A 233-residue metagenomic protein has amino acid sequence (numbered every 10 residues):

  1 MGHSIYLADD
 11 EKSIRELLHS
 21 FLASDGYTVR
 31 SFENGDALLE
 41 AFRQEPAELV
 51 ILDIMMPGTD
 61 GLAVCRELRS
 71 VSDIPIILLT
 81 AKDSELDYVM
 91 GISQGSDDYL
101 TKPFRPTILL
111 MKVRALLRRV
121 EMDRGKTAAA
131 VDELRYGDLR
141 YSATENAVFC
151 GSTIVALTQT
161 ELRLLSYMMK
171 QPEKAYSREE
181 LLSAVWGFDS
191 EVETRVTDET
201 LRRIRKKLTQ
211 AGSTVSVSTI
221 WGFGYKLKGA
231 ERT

Functional and structural regions predicted by a protein language model:
S4, A115-A175, E179, K228: Short, Lys/Arg-enriched segments at the junction into DNA-binding effector domains of transcriptional regulators
E16-S24: Charged docking surfaces used in two-component/phosphorelay signaling
G26-E33, A41: Short hydrophobic/Thr-rich beta-strand motif most characteristic of the beta2 strand and flanking loop of CheY-like
E33-N34, D60-A63, D87: Acidic catalytic/metal-coordinating carboxylates
E45-I51, M56: Active-site beta3 strand of CheY-like receiver
P46-E48, V71-P75, E191: His-Asp phosphorelay/catalytic-motif detector in bacterial-type signaling
R66, S70, P75-R135: Basic, amphipathic DNA-recognition helix from helix-turn-helix-like DNA-binding domains
A147, S152-V215, W221-F223: Positively charged, aromatic-enriched patches within helix-turn-helix-type DNA-binding elements, predominantly
